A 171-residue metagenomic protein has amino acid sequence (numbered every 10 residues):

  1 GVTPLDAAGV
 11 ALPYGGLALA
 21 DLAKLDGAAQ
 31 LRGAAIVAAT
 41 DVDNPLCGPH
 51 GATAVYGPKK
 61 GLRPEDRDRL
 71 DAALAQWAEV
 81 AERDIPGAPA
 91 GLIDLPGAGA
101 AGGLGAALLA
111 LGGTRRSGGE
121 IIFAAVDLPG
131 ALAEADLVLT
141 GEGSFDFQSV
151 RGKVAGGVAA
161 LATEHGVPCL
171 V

Functional and structural regions predicted by a protein language model:
G1-A35: Glycine/threonine-rich beta-strand-loop-alpha-helix active-site module that forms ligand/phosphate-binding
G1-D6, V55, A155-G157: A glycine- and small-aliphatic-rich helix-loop capping segment at beta-alpha/alpha-beta transitions that lines
A11, A28-R32, L46-P49, G130-L132 (+1 more regions): Solvent-exposed alpha-helices and their adjacent loops that cap or buttress functional pockets in soluble metabolic
A23-Q30, A34, L95, G105 (+1 more regions): A generic local secondary-structure boundary/capping motif
L25-V37, D43-L46, G57-L92: Ligand-binding beta-strand-loop-alpha-helix segment within the catalytic cores of soluble metabolic enzymes
L70-V138: Oxyanion-binding "anion nests"
L137, G143-V171: C-terminal non-catalytic interaction/assembly regions of soluble proteins
